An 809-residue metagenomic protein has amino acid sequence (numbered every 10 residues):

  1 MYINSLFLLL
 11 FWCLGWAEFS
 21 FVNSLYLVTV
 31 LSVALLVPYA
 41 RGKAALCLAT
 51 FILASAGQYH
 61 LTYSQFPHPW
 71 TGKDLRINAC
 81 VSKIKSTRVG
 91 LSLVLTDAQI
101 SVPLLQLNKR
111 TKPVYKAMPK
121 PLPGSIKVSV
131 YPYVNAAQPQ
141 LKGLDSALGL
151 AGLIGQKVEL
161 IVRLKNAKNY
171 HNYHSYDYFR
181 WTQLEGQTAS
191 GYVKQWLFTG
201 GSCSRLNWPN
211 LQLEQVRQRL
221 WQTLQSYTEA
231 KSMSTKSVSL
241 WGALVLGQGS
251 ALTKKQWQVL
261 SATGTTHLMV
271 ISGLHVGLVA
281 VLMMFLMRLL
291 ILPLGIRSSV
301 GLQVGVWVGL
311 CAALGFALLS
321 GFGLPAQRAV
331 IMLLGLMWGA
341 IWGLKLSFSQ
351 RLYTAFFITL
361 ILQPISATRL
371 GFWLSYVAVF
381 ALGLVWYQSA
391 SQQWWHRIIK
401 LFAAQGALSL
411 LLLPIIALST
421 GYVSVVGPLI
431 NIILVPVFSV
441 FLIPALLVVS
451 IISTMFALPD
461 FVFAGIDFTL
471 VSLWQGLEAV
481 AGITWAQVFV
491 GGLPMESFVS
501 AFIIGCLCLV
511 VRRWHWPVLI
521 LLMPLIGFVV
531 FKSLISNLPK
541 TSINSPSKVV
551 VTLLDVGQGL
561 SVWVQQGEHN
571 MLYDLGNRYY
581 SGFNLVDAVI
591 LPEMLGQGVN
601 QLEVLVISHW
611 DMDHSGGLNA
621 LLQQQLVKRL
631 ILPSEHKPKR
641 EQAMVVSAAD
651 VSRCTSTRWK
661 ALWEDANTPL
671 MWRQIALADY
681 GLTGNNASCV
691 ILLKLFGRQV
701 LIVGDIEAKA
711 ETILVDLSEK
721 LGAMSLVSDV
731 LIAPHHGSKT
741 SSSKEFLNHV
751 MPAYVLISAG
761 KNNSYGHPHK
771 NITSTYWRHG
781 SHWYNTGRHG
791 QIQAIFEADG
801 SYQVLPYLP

Functional and structural regions predicted by a protein language model:
M1-E18, G301, G339-A340, T454-D460 (+1 more regions): Hydrophobic alpha-helical segments
M1-I77, S190, K194, F198-Q212 (+2 more regions): N-terminal leader/targeting segments
V22-L31, L374-S375, N431-S439, P494-S497: Alpha-helical transmembrane segments of polytopic membrane proteins
A44-C47, G191, T253-P428, V490-N544 (+5 more regions): Hydrophobic alpha-helical transmembrane segments in multi-pass membrane proteins
A56-H267, F583, A588-Q597, Q601 (+3 more regions): Membrane-interface helix/helix-cap signal primarily in integral membrane proteins
N78, L148-L150, I154, V158-R163 (+5 more regions): Non-globular, low-confidence helical/coil segments that flank catalytic cores
L184-V330, W338, E603-V606, Q699-G704 (+3 more regions): Aromatic-rich juxtamembrane segments at the membrane interface
F380-W485, A753-S758: Alpha-helical transmembrane segments of multi-pass integral membrane proteins
